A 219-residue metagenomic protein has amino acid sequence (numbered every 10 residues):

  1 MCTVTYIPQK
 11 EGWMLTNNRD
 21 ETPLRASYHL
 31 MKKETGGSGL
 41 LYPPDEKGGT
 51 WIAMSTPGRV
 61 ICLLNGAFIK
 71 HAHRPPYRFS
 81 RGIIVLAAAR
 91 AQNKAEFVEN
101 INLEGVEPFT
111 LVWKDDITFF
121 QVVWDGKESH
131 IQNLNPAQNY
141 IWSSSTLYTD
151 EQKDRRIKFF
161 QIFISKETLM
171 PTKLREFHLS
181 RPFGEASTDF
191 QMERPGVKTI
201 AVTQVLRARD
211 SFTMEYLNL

Functional and structural regions predicted by a protein language model:
M1-L219: N-terminal nucleophile
